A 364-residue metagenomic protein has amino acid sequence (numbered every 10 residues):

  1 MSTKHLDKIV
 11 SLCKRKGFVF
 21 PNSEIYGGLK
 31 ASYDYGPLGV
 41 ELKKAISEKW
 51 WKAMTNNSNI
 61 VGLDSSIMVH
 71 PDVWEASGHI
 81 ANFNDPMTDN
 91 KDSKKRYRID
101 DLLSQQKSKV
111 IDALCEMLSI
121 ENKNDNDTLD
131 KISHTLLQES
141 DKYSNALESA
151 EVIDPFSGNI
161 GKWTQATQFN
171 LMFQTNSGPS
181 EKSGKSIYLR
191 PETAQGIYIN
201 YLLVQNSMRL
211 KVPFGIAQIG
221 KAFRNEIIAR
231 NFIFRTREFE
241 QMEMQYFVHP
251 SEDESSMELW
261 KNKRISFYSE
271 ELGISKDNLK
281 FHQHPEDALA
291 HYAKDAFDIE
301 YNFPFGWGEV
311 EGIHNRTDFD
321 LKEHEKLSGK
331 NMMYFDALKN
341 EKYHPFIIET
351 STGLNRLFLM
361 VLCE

Functional and structural regions predicted by a protein language model:
S2-E364: TRNA-recognition modules of translation machinery and tRNA-sensing kinases, especially anticodon-binding
